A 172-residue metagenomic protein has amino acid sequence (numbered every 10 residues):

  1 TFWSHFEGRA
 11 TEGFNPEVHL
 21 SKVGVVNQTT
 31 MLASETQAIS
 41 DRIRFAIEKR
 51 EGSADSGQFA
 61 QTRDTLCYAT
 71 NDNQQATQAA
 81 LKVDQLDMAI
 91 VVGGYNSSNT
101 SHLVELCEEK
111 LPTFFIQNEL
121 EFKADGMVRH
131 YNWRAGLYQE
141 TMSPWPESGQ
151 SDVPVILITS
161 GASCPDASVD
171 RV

Functional and structural regions predicted by a protein language model:
T1-V172: The feature marks the mature, well-folded catalytic cores of soluble enzymes
